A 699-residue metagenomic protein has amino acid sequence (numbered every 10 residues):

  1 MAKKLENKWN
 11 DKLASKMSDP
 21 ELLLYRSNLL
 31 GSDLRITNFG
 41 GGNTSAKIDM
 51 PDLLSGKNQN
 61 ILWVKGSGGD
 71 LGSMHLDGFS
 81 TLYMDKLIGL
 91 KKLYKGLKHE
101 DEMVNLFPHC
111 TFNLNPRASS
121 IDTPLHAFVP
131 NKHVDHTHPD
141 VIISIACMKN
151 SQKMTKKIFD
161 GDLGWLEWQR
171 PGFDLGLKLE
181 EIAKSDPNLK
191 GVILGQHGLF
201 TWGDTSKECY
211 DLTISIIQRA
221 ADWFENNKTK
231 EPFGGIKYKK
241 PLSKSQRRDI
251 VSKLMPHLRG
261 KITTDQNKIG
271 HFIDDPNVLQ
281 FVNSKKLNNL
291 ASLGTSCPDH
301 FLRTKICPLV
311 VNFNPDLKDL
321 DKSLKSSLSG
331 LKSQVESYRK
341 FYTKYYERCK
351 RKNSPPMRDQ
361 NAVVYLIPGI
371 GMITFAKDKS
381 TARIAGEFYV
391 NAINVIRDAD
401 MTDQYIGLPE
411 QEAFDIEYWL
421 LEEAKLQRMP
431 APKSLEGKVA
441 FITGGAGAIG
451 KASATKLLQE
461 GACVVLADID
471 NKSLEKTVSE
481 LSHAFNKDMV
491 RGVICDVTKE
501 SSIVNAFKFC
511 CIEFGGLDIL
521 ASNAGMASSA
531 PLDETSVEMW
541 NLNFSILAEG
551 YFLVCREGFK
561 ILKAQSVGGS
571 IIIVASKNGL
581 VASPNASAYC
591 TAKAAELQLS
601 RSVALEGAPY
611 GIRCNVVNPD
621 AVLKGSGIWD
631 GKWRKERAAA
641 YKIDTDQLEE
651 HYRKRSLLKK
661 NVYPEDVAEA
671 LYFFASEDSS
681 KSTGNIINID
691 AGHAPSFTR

Functional and structural regions predicted by a protein language model:
A521, A608-R613, S682-G684: Short, small/polar-rich loop/turn modules that mediate ligand/substrate recognition or access, typified
P531-L532, S536-F544, Y652: Substrate-binding pocket helix/loop in short-chain dehydrogenase/reductase
D533, V581-S587, P609, K659 (+1 more regions): Active-site loop immediately N-terminal to the catalytic Tyr-X3-Lys motif of short-chain dehydrogenase/reductase
C555, A592, S600: Active-site helix of classical SDR
K560, L605-E606, S680: Alpha-helical segment proximal to the catalytic Tyr-Lys
S576: Residue(s) in the substrate-gating loop at a strand-loop-helix junction that position the organic substrate next
V581, T683-R699: Short C-terminal tail/terminal secondary-structure segment of NAD(P)H-dependent dehydrogenase/reductase domains
